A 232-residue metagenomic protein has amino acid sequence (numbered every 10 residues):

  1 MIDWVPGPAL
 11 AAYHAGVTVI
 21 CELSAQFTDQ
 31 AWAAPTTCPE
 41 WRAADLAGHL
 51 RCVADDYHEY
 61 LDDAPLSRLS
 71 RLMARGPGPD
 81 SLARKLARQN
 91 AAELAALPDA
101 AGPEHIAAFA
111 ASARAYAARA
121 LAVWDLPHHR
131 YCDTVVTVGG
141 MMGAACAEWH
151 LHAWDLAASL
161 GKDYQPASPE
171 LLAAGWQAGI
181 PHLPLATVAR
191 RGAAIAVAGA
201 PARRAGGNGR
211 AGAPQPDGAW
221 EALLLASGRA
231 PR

Functional and structural regions predicted by a protein language model:
M1-A11, G16, Q26-T36, Y60-R75 (+4 more regions): Structured surface interface patches that mediate subunit assembly and partner/cofactor docking
V17, L50, A54, A113: Short amphipathic alpha-helical/adjacent loop interface patches that line ligand and macromolecule-binding sites
A44-R88: Conserved alpha-helical segments that form or flank metal/cofactor-binding pockets of metalloenzymes
K85-R88, A115-L126: Helical hydrophobic small-molecule/effector-binding pocket
K85-S112: A short, structured beta-strand-centered segment in the mid-to-C-terminal lobe of catalytic cores from group-transfer
